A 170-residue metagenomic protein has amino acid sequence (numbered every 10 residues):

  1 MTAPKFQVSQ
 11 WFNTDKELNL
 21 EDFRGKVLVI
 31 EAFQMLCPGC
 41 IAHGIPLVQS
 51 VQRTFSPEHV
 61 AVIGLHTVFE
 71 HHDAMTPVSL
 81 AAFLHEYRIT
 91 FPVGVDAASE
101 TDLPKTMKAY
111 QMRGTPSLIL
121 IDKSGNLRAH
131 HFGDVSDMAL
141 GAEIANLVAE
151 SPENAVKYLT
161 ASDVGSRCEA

Functional and structural regions predicted by a protein language model:
M1-E17, F23, A142-A170: Non-globular targeting/processing and membrane-anchoring segments
P4, P38-G39, P46, P92 (+2 more regions): Proline-centered helix-kink/hinge sites
L18-G44, V48, V62: Short active-site neighborhood of thiol/selenol oxidoreductases, capturing the structured segment around
R24-K26, P57, I89, M112: Active-site acidic short loop of glycosyltransferases
E31, A61-G64, P92-V95: Structural recognition of the beta-strand scaffold that forms the well-ordered cores of secreted hydrolase catalytic
A42-Y87, A98-K105: Structural microenvironment flanking redox-active thiols in thiol-disulfide oxidoreductases
R53-P57, H85, N126, A145 (+1 more regions): Sec-exported extracytoplasmic/periplasmic mature domains
Y87-I89, A97-E143: Thiol/disulfide oxidoreductase modules built on the thioredoxin-like
